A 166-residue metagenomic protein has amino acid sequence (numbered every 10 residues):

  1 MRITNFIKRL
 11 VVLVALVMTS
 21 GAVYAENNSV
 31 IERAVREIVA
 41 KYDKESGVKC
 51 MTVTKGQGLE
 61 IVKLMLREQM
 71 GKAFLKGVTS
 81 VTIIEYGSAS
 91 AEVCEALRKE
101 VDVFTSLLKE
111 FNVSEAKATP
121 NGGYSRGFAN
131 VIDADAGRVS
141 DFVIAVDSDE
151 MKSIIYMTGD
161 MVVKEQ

Functional and structural regions predicted by a protein language model:
R2-I3, K41-Y42, A145-D147: A general structural signal for short secondary-structure junctions and capping/turn motifs
R2-V11: Bacterial N-terminal signal peptides that target proteins for export
L10-T19: Bacterial N-terminal signal peptides
G21-N27: Sec/Tat signal peptide C-region and signal peptidase I cleavage site
N28-E100: Early exported N-terminus immediately downstream of N-terminal targeting peptides
A91-L107, Y156-T158, E165-Q166: Surface-exposed flexible segments
R98-A134: Short Gly/Thr-rich strand-loop-strand
N130-K164: A short, solvent-exposed beta-edge/loop patch
